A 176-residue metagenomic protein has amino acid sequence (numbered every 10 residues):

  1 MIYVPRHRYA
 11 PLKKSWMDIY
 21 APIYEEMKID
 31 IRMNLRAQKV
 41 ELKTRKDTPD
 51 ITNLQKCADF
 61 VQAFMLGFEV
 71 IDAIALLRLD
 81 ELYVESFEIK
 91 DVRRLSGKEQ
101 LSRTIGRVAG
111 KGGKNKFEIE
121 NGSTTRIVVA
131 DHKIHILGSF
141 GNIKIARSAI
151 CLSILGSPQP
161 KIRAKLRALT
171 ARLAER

Functional and structural regions predicted by a protein language model:
M1-R176: RNA-contacting regions in translation and RNA-metabolism proteins, encompassing KH/S1 modules where present
